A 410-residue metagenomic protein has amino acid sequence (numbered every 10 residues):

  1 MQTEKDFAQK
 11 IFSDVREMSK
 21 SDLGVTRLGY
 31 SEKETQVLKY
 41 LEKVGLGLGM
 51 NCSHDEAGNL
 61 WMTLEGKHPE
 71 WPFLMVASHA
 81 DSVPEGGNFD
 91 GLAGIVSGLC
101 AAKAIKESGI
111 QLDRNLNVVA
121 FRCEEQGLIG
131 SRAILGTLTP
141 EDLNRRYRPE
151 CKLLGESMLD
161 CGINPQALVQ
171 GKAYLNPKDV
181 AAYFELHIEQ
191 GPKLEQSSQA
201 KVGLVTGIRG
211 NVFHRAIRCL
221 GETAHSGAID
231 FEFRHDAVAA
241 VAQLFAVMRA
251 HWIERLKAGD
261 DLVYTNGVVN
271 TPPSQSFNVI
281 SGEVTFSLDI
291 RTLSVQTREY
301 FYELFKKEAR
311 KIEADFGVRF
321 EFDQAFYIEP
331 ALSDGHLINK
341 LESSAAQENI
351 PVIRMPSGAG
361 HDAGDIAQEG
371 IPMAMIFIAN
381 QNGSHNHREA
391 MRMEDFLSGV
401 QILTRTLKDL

Functional and structural regions predicted by a protein language model:
Q2-S31, R122, S384-H385: N-terminal capping segment at the start of a domain
A8-V15, A77-S78, V352-R405: Zn-dependent metallopeptidase/amidohydrolase metal-coordination segment
K20-E65, M355: A non-catalytic alpha/beta surface segment that caps or lines the substrate-entry region of metallo-dependent hydrolase
L28-Y30, V263-S274, D289-S294, R319-I338 (+1 more regions): A short beta-alpha structural unit
V44, L48, L60-A93, H225: Catalytic-core environment of secreted peptidases
V76, E85-E125, F213-C219, A228-H251 (+3 more regions): Alpha-helical metal-binding/catalytic segments enriched in His/Glu/Asp
G127, G136-V295: Midchain, well-structured core segments that form catalytic/ion-binding scaffolds
H225-R255, K307, V352, I378-L410: His/Asp/Glu-rich mid-to-C-terminal helical/loop segments that flank catalytic regions of hydrolases
